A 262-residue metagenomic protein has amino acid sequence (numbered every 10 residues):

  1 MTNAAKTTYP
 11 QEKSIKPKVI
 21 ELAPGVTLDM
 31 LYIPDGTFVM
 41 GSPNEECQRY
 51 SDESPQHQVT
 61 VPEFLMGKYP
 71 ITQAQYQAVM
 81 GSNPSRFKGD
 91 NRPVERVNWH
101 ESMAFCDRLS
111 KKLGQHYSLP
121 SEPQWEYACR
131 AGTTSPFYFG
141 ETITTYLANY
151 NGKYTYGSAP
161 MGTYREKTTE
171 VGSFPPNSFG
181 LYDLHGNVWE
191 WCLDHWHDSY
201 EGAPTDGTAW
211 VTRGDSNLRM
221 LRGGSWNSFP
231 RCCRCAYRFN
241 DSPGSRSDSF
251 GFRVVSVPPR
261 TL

Functional and structural regions predicted by a protein language model:
M1-L22: Defense-system signaling and execution modules centered on TIR/cGAS-STING-like, death/scaffold domains and their
E12-S14, P24-G25, E53, R165: Residues that act as N-cap/strand-start positions at coil-to-secondary-structure junctions
I20-S85, N98-H100, G186, L193 (+1 more regions): A short glycine-rich, aromatic-capped structural motif
L28, G36, A148, R231 (+1 more regions): Change "...and in nucleic-acid phosphodiester-cleaving endonucleases..." to "...and in nucleic-acid processing enzymes
V39, P43-N44, Q48, S85-F239 (+1 more regions): Functional-site microenvironments in short loops/helix caps that host divalent-cation chemistry
S54-Q56, S216-L218, S249: Short edge beta-strand segments in beta-sheet-rich domains
Q73, D198, L262: Short glycine-rich, flexible loops that bind phosphorylated cofactors or substrates
S247-L262: Short, structured beta-strand segments at or near domain termini in extracellular proteins/domains
